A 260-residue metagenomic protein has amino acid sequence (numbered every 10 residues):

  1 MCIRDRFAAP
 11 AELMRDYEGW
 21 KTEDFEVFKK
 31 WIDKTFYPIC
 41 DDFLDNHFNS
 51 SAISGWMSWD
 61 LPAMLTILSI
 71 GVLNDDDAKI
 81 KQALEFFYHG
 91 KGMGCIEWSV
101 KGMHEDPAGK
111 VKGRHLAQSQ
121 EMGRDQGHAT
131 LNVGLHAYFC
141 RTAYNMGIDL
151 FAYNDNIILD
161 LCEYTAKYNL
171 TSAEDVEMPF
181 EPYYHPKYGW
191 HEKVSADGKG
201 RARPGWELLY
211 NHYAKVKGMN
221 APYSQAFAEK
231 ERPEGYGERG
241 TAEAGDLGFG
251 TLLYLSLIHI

Functional and structural regions predicted by a protein language model:
M1-D5, I258-I260: Conserved small/polar residues in nucleotide/adenosyl-binding loops
R4-M146: Aromatic-lined, polymer-binding surfaces characteristic of secreted/periplasmic polysaccharide-degrading enzymes
L150-L257: CBM-like carbohydrate-recognition segments
